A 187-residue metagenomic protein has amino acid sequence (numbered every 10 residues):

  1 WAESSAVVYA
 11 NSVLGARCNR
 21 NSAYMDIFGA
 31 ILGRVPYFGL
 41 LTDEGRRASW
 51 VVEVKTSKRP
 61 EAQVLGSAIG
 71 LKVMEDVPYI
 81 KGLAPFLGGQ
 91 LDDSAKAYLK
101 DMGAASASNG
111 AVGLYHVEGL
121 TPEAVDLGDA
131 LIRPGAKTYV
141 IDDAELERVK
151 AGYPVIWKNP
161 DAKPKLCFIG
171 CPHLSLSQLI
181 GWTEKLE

Functional and structural regions predicted by a protein language model:
W1-E187: Non-transmembrane, aqueous-exposed alpha-helical and coiled segments at domain scale
